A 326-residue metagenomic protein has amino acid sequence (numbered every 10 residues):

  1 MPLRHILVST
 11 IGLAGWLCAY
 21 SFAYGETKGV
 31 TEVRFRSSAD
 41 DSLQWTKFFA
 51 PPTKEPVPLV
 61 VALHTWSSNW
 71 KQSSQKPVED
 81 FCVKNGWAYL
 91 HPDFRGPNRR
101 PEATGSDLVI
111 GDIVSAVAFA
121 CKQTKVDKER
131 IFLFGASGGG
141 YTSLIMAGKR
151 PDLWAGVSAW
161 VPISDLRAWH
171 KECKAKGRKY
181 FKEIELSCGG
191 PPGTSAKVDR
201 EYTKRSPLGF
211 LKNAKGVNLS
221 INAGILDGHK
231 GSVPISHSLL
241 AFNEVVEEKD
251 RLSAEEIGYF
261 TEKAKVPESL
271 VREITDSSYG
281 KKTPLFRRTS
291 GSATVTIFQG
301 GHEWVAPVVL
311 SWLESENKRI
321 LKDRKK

Functional and structural regions predicted by a protein language model:
Y24-K54: N-terminal cap/lid segment of alpha/beta-hydrolase-fold proteins
K54-V57, A62-E102, L166, H229-G231: Short substrate-entry loop that stabilizes the transition state in hydrolases
N69, S74, A155-G156, P162 (+2 more regions): Mobile cap/lid helix-loop segments that gate and shape the active-site cleft of serine hydrolases
T104-T124: Alpha/beta-hydrolase active-site loop
C121-Q123, E129-K176: Primarily recognizes the serine-hydrolase "nucleophile elbow" in alpha/beta-hydrolase and SGNH/GDSL folds
P192-G193, I225-S290: Active-site-adjacent alpha-helix of alpha/beta-hydrolase-fold enzymes
I221-A223: Short beta-strand/loop motif that positions the catalytic acidic residue of the alpha/beta-hydrolase fold
R287-K326: Catalytic active-site module of serine/aspartate enzymes centered on a nucleophile-bearing elbow/loop
